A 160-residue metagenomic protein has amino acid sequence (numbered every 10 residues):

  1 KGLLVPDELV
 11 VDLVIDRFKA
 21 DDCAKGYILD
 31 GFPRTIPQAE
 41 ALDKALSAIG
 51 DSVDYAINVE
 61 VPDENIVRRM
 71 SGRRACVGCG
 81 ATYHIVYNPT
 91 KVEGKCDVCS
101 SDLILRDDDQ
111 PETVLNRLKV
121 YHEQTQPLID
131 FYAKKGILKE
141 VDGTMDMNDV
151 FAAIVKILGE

Functional and structural regions predicted by a protein language model:
K1-D51, P62-N65, A75, A81 (+2 more regions): ATP-dependent small-molecule kinase phosphotransfer cores that center on conserved nucleotide phosphate-binding segments
G2, D30, D54, H84 (+4 more regions): Conserved short-loop catalytic and cofactor-binding motifs
L4-V5, L9, Y87, D109-E112 (+1 more regions): Residues at secondary-structure transition points
R17-D21, T35, A45-I49, R69 (+6 more regions): Conserved, well-folded catalytic cores of nucleic-acid-processing and energy-transducing macromolecular machines
D30, I49-G72, V86-K95, V141: Conserved phosphate-donor/acceptor-positioning beta-strand/loop module used by diverse small-molecule
Q38-A41, Y55-N58, R69, A75 (+5 more regions): Residue-level recognition of specific faces of alpha-helices
R68-L115: Cys/His-rich short segments
D102-E160: NTP-dependent small-molecule kinase module
